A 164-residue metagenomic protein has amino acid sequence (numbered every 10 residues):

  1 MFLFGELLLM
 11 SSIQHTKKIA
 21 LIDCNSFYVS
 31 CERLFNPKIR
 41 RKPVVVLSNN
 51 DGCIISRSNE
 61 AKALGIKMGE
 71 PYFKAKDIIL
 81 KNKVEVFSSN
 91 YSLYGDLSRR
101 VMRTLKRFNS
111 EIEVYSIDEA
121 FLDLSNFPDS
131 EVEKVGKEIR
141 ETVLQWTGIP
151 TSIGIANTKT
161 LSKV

Functional and structural regions predicted by a protein language model:
M1-V164: Gly/Gly-Pro- and Ser/Thr-rich, intrinsically disordered tail segments characteristic of DNA damage-repair and tolerance
